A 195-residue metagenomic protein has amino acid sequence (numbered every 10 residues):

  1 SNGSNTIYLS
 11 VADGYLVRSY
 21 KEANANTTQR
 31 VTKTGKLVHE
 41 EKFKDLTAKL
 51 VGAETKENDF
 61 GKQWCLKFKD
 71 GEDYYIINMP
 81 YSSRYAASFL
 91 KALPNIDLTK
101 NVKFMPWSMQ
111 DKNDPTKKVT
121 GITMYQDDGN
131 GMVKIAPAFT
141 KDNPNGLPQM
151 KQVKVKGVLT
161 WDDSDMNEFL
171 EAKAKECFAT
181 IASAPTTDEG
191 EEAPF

Functional and structural regions predicted by a protein language model:
S1-N78, A87-P94, M109-Q152, K156-E171 (+3 more regions): OB-fold ssDNA-binding interfaces and closely related basic DNA-contact patches used across DNA replication/repair
S82: Active-site beta-loop-alpha junctions of metal-dependent nucleic acid enzymes, especially the RNase H-like/DDE
T187-F195: Short acidic, low-complexity intrinsically disordered linear motifs used for protein-protein interactions
